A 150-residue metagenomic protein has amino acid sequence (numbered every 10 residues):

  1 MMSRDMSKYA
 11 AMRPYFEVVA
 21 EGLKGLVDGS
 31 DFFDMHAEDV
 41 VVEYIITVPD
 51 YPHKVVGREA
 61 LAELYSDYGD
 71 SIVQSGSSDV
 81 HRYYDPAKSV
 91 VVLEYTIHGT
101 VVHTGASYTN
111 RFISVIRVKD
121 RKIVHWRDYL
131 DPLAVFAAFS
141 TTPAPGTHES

Functional and structural regions predicted by a protein language model:
M2-S7, G69-S150: A beta-strand edge to alpha-helix "cap/lid" segment located at domain peripheries
S3-D39: Short acidic-aromatic low-complexity motifs
Y9, F33-S89: A solvent-exposed, acidic/Ser-Thr-rich amphipathic alpha-helical stretch
Y15-L26, P49-K54, G69-V73, E94-T96: Short, mixed-charge, low-aromatic patches
V19, D39, Y68, T142-P143: Alpha-helix boundary/capping residues
